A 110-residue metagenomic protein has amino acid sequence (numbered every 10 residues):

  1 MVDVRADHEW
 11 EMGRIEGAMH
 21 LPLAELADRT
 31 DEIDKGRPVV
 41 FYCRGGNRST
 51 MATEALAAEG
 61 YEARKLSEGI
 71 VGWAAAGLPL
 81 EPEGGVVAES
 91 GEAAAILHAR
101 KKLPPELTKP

Functional and structural regions predicted by a protein language model:
M1-D3: Structural scaffold elements adjacent to functional motifs in cytosolic proteins
D7-P38, N47-P110: Rhodanese-like catalytic fold shared by cysteine-dependent sulfurtransferases and DSP/PTP-type phosphatases
F41-C43: Short, surface-exposed ligand- or partner-binding patches at beta-edge/loop junctions that are enriched in aromatics
